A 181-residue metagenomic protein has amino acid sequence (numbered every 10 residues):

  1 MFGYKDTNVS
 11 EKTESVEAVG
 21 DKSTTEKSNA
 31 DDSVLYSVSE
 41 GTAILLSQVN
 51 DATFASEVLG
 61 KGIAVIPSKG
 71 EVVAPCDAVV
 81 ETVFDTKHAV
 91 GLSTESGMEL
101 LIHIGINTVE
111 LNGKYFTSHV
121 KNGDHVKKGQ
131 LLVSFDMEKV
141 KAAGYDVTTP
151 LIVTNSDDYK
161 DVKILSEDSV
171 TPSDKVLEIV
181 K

Functional and structural regions predicted by a protein language model:
F2-K181: Contiguous, well-folded functional domains in the mature portion of proteins
